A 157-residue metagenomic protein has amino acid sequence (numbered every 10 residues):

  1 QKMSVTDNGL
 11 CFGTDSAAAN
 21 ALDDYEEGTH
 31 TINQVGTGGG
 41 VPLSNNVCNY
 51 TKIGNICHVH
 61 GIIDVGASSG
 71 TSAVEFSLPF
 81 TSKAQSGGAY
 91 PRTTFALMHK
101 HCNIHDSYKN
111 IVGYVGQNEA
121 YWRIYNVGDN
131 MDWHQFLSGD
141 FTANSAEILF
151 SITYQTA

Functional and structural regions predicted by a protein language model:
K2, D7-A157: Surface-exposed molecular-recognition determinants
